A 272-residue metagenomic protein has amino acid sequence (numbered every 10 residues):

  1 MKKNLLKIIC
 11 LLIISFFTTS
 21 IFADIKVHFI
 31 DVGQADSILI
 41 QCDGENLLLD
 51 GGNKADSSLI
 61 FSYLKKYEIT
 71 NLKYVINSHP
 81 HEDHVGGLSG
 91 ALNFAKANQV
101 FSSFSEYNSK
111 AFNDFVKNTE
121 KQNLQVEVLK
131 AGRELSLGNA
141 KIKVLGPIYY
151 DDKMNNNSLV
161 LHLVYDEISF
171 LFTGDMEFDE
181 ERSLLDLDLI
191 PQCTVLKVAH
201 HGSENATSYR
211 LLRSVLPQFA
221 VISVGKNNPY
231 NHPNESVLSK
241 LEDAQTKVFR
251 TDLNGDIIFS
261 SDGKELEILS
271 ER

Functional and structural regions predicted by a protein language model:
K2-I8, S20-R272: Non-globular, low-confidence helical/coil segments that flank catalytic cores
L12-T18: Hydrophobic core
